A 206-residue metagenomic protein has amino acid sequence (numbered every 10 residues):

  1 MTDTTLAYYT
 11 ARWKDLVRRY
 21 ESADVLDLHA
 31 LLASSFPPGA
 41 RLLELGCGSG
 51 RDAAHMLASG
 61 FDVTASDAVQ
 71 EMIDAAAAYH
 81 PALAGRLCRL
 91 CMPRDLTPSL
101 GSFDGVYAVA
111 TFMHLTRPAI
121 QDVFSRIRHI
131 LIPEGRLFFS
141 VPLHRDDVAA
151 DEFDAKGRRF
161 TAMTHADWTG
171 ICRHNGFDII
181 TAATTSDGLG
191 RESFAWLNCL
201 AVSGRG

Functional and structural regions predicted by a protein language model:
M1-P37, R145: Conserved class I S-adenosyl-L-methionine
G39-G48: Conserved class I S-adenosyl-L-methionine
S49-R94: Class I SAM-dependent methyltransferase SAM/SAH-binding core
Y107: A conserved beta-strand element that flanks and buttresses the S-adenosyl-L-methionine
Q121-P133: A short glycine-rich, Lys/Arg-flanked "PGG" loop and its adjoining helix->strand segment in the class I
E134-V141: Conserved beta-strand signature within the Rossmann-like core of class I S-adenosyl-L-methionine
P142-R159: Short, glycine-/aromatic-enriched active-site segment of Class I SAM-dependent methyltransferases
F160-G176: Short alpha-helix
